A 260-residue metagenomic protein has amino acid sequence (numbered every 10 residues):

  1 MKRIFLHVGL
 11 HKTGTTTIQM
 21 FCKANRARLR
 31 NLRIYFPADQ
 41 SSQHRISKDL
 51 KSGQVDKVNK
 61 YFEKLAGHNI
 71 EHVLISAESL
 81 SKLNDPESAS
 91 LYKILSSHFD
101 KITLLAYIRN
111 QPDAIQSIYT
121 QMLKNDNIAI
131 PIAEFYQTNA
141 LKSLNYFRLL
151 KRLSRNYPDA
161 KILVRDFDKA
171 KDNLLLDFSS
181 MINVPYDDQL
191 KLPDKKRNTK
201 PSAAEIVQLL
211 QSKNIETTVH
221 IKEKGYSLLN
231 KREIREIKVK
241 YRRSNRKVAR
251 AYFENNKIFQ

Functional and structural regions predicted by a protein language model:
M1-Q260: Anion-recognition interface
